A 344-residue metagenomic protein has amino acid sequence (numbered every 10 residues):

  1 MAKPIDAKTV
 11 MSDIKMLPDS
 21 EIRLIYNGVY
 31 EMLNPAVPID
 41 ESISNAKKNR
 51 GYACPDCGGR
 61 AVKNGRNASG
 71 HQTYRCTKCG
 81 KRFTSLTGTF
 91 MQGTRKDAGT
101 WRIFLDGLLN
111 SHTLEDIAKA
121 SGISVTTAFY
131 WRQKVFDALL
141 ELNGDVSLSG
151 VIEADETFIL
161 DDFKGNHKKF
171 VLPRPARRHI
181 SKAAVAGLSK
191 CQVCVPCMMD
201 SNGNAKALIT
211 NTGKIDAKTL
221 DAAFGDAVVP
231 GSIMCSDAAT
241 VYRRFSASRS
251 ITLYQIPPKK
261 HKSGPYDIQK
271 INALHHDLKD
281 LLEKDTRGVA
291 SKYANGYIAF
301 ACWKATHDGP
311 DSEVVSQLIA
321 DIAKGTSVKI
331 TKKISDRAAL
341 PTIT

Functional and structural regions predicted by a protein language model:
M1-T344: Residue-level recognition of single "structural anchor" positions that define or cap local secondary structure
